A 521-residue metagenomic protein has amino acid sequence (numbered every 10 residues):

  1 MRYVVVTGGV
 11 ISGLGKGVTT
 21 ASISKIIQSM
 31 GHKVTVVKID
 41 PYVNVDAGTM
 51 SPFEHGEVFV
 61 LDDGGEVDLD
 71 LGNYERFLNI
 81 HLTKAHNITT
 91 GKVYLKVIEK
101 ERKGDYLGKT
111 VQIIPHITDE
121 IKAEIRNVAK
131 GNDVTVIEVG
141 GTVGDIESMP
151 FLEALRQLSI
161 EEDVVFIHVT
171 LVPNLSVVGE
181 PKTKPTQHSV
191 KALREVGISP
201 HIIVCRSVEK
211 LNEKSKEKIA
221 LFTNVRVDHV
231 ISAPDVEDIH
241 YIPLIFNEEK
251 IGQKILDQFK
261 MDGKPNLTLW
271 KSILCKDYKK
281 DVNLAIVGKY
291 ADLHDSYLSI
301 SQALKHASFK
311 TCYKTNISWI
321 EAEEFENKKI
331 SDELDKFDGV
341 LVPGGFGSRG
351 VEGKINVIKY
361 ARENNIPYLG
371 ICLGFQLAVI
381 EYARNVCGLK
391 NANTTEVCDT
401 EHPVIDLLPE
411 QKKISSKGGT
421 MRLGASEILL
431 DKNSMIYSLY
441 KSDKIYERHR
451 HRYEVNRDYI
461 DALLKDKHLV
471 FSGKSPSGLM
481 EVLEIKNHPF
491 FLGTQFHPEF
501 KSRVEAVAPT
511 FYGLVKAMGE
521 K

Functional and structural regions predicted by a protein language model:
M1-Y313, E323-G339, F346-G347, K354-Y360 (+4 more regions): Flexible phosphate-sensing "switch/lid" loops adjacent to ATP/NTP-binding sites across phosphate-transfer
G8, K38, T170, S207 (+13 more regions): Active-site proximal loops enriched in glycine and acidic residues that flank catalytic Cys/His/Asp and coordinate
A21-K25, S29, E333-E427, N433-M435 (+2 more regions): Cysteine-nucleophile active-site neighborhood
E54-D63, V236-Y241, V342, E363-L369 (+3 more regions): Short beta-alpha connecting loops at secondary-structure transitions that line or flank enzyme active sites
K191-V196, I414-G418, Y437-L439: Short, flexible, solvent-exposed loop/turn segments with mixed acidic/basic and small polar residues
G263-L267, L369-G370, L389-T395, Y437 (+3 more regions): Acidic/polar loop patches that form or flank catalytic/metal-binding clefts of enzymes that bind anionic ligands
C275-K279, D332, V397, K417-T420 (+2 more regions): Replace "in large, NTP-powered and nucleic-acid-processing enzymes" with "in large, NTP-powered factors and other
L423, E427, K432-K521: C-terminal and late-domain segments of enzyme folds
